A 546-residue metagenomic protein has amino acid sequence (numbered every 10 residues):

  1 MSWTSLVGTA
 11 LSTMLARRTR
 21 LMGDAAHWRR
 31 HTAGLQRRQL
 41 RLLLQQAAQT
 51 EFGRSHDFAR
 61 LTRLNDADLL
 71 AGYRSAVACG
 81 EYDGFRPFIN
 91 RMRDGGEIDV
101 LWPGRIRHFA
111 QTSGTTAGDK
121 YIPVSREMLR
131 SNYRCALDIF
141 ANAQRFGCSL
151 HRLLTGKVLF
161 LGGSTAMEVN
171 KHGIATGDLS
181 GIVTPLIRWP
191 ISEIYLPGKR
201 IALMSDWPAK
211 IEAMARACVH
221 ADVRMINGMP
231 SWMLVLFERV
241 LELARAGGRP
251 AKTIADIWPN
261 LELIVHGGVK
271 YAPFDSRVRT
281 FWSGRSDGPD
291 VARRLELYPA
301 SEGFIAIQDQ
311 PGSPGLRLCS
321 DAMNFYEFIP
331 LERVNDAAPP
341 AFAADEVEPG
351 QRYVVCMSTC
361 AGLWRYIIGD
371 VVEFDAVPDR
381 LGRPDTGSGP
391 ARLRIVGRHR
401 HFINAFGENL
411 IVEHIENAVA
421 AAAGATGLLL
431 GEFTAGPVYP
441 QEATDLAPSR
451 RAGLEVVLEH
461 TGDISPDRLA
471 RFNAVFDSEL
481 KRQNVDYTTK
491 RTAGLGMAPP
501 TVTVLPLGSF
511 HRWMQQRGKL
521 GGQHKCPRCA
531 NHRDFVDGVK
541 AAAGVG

Functional and structural regions predicted by a protein language model:
M1-F58, D94-G95, T184-G546: Active-site glycine/GP-rich loop and adjacent strand/helix microenvironment that borders small-molecule binding pockets
G34, R38-L42, Q46-F109, Y121-E127 (+3 more regions): Active-site diphosphate/adenylate-binding microenvironment
T62-S75, G156-G163, M497-T503: Amphipathic alpha-helical surface "interface" segments used for docking/oligomerization or membrane association within
A110-T116: Conserved helicase ATPase motor motifs in RecA-like P-loop NTPase domains
G118-I122, F402-A405: Short small-residue beta-strand/loop micro-motif enriched in glycine and branched aliphatics
L129, Y133-L137, T176, V412 (+2 more regions): Amphipathic alpha-helical segments in well-structured domains
C135-A143, F304, G312: Short, basic alpha-helical nucleic acid-contact segments in DNA-binding proteins and DNA transaction factors
A143-P190, I201-M204: Conserved AMP-binding loop of ANL adenylate-forming enzymes
